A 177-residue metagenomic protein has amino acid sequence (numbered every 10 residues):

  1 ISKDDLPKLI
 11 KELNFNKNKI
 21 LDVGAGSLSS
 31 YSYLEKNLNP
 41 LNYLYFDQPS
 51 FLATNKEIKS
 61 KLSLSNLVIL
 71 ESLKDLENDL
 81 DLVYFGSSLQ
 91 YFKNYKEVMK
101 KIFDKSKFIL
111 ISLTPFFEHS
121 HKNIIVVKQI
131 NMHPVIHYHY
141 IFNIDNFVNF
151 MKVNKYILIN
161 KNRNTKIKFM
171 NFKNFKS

Functional and structural regions predicted by a protein language model:
I1-N14: Class I SAM-dependent methyltransferase Rossmann-like catalytic core, especially the SAM/SAH-binding loop
K17-G26: Conserved class I S-adenosyl-L-methionine
A25-N66: Class I SAM-dependent methyltransferase SAM/SAH-binding core
D81-Y95: A short SAM/SAH-binding and catalytic strip from SAM-dependent methyltransferases
Y91-K105: A short, conserved alpha-helix within the catalytic core of class I
S106-H119: Conserved beta-strand signature within the Rossmann-like core of class I S-adenosyl-L-methionine
F116-Y138: Short, glycine-/aromatic-enriched active-site segment of Class I SAM-dependent methyltransferases
H137-R163: Short alpha-helix
